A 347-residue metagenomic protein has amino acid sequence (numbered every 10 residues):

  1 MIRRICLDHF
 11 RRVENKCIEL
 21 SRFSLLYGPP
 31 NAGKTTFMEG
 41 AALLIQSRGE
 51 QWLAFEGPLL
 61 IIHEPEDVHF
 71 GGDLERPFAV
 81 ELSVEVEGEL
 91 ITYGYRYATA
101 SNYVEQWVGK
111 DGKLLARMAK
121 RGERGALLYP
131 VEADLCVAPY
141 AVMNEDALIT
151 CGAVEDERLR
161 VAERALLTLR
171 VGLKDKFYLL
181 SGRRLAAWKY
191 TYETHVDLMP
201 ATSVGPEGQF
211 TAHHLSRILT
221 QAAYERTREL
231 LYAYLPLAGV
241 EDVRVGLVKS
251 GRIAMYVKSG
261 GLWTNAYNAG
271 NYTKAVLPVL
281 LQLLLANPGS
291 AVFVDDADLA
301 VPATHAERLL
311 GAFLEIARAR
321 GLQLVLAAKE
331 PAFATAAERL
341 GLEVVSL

Functional and structural regions predicted by a protein language model:
M1-G71, E85, D242-L347: Switch/communication elements of ASCE P-loop NTPase nucleotide-binding domains
R48-V276, N287: Phosphate-coordinating catalytic segments in nucleotide- and nucleic-acid-processing enzymes
